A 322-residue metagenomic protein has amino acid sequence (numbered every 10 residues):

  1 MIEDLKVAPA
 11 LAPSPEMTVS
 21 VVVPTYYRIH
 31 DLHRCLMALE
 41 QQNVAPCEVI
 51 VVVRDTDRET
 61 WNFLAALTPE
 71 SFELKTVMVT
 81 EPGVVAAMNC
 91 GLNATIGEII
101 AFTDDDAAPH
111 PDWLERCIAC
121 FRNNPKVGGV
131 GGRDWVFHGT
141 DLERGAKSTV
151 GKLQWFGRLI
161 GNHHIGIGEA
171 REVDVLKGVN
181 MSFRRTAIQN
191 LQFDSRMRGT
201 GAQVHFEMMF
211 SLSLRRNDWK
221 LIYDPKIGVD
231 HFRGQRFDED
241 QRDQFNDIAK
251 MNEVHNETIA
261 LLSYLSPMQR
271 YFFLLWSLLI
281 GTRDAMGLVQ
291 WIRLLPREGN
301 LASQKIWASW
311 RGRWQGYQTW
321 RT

Functional and structural regions predicted by a protein language model:
M1-Q41: N-proximal low-complexity "stem/linker" segments adjacent to membrane-targeting elements
L36-M78: Acidic donor-binding segment of Leloir-type glycosyltransferases
V79-T95: Glycine-rich, basic loop-to-helix element that forms the pyrophosphate-binding segment of sugar-nucleotide handling
I100: Short aromatic/hydrophobic "clamp" motif used to bind/position activated sugar donors
D112-S148: Conserved donor NDP-sugar-binding/catalytic core segment of glycosyltransferases
V150-V173: Short, flexible, basic/aromatic active-site loop/helix in glycosyltransferases
L176-V179, G199-L212: Acidic donor-binding loop at a coil-to-helix junction in glycosyltransferase catalytic cores that engages
I248, N252, S266-T322: Non-catalytic, C-terminal membrane-associated alpha-helical segments of glycosyltransferases
